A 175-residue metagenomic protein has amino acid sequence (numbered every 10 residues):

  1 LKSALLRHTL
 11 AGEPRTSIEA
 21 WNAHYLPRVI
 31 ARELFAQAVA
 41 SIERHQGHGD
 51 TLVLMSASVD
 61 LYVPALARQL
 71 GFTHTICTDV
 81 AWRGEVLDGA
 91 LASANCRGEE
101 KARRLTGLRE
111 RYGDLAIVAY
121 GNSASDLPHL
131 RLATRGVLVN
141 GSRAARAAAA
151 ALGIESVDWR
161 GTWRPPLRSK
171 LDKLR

Functional and structural regions predicted by a protein language model:
L1-A11: N-terminal helical cap/lid subdomain that shapes the substrate entry/recognition surface in HAD-like hydrolases
R15-A23, P27-R175: C-terminal cap/substrate-recognition subdomain and adjoining C-terminal extension of metal-dependent phosphatase-like
